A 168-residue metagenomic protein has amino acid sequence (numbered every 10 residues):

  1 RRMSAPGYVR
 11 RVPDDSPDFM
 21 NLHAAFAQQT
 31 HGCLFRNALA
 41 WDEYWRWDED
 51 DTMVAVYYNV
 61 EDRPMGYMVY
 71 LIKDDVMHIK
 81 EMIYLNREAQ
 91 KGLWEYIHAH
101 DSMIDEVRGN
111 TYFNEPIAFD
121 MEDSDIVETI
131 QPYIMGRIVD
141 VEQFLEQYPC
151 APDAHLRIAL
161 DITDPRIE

Functional and structural regions predicted by a protein language model:
R2-E168: Intrinsically disordered, low-complexity, positively biased terminal segments
